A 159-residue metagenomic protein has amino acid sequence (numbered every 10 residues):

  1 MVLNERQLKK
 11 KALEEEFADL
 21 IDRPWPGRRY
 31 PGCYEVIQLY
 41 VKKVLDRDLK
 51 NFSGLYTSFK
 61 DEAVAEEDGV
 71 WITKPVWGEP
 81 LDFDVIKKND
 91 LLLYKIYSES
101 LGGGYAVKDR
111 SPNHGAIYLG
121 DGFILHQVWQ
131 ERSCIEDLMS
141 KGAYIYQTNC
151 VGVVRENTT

Functional and structural regions predicted by a protein language model:
M1, K11, A18, K43 (+3 more regions): Intrinsic-disorder/low-complexity peptide segments enriched for small residues
M1-I21, C134-T159: Non-catalytic ligand/cofactor/substrate-binding and regulatory segments of enzyme domains
D22-P31, E79, F83: A glycine-rich, coil/turn loop motif that links secondary-structure elements
W25-L45, L49-F52: Active-site nucleophilic cysteine motif
G54-L138, Y144: ...with weaker cross-activation on analogous glycine-rich loops/strands in unrelated enzymes
